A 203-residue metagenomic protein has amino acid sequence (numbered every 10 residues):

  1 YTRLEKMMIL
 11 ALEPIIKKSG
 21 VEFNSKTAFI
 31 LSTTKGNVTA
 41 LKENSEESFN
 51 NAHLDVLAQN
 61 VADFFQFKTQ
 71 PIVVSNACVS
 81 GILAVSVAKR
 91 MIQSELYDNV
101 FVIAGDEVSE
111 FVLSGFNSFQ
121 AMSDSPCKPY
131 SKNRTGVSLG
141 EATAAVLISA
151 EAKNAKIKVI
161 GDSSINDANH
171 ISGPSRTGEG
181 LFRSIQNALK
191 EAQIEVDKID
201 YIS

Functional and structural regions predicted by a protein language model:
Y1-K6, G36-K42, E46-V87, V112-L139: Conserved catalytic cysteine-centered active-site region of acyl-thioester-dependent Claisen-condensing enzymes
Y1-L31, S184-K198: Conserved active-site "lid/cap" helical segment
L10-P14, N60-F67, V87-M91, V146 (+1 more regions): Alpha-helical scaffold segments in soluble metabolic enzymes
L12, I72-A104, L139-K153: Active-site-proximal alpha-helical scaffold in enzymes
K26-L31, I72-S75, V100-G105, K156-D162 (+1 more regions): Beta-strand segments within the central parallel beta-sheet cores of soluble alpha/beta enzyme folds
T33-G36, N76-S80, A104-S109, S163-D167: Acidic, glycine-rich active-site loops and adjacent beta-strand->loop/helix elements that engage anionic groups
M122, P126-I194, K198-Y201: Condensing-enzyme catalytic core mediating Claisen C-C bond formation in acyl metabolism
